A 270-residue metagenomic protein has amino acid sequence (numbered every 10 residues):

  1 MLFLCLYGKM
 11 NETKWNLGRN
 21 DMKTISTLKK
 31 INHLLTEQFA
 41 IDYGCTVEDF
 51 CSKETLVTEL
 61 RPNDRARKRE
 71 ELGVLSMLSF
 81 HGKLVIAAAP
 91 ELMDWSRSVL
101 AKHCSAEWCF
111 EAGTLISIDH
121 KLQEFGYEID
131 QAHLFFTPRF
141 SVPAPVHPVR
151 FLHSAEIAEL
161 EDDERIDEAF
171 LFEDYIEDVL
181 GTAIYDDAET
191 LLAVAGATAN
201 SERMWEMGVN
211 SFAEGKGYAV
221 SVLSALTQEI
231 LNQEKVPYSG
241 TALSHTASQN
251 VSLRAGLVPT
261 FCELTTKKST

Functional and structural regions predicted by a protein language model:
L6, L17-G18, L28-E159: Acyl-donor-binding surface of acyltransferase catalytic domains
A87, I230-A242: Conserved GNAT acetyl-CoA-binding A-motif
E128-T137, V258-T270: Conserved catalytic-core motifs of GNAT/GCN5-like acyltransferases
V179-A193: Conserved beta-hairpin
A199-G208: A conserved beta-turn-beta hairpin within the catalytic core of GNAT-like acetyltransferases that forms part
G208-K216: A short, internal acetyl-CoA/4′-phosphopantetheine-binding micro-motif in the GNAT/acyltransferase core
S211, S239-L253, V258, T266-K267: Conserved beta-strand-loop-alpha-helix junction that forms the acyl-donor binding cleft
G215-E229, N250, R254: Conserved acetyl-CoA-binding loop-helix of GNAT-fold acetyltransferases
